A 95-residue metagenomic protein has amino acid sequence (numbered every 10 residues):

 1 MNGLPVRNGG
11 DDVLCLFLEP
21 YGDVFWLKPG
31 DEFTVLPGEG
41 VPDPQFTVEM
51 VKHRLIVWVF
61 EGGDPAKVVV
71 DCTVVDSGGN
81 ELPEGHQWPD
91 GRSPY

Functional and structural regions predicted by a protein language model:
M1-N2, F33, V41-P42, M50-I56: Charged, amphipathic alpha-helical segments
N2-G10: Asparagine-centered strand-capping/turn motif at beta-strand->loop junctions
G10-E19: Short, structured beta-strand/loop micro-motifs enriched in basic residues and often containing a Trp
E19-V41: Intrinsically disordered, low-complexity Pro/Gly/Ser/Thr-rich segments with frequent PxxP/GP/PP motifs and embedded
Q45-Y95: Glycine- and charge-enriched low-complexity intrinsically disordered segments
